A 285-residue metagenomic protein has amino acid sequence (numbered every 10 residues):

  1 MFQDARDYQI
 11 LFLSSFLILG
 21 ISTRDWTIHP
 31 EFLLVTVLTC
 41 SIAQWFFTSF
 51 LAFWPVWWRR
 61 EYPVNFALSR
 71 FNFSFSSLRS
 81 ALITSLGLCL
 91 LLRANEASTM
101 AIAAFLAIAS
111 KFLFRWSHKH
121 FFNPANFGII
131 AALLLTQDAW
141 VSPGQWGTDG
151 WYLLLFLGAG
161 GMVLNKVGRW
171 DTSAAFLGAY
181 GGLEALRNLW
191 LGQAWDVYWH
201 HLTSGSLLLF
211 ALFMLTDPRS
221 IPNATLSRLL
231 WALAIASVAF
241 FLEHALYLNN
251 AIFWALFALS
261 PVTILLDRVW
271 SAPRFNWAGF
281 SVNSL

Functional and structural regions predicted by a protein language model:
M1-S14, L183-L285: C-terminal transmembrane helix-loop-helix hairpin of multi-pass membrane proteins
M1-V56: N-terminal signal-anchor module of multipass membrane proteins
L13-G20, S80-C89, A103-K111, I129 (+4 more regions): Hydrophobic, membrane-inserted alpha-helices
G20-T23, I42-R70, L106-H120, G158-G168 (+1 more regions): C-terminal ends of transmembrane helices
I28-T39, C89-A103, A139-L154, W195-L207: Structural signature of hydrophobic alpha-helical transmembrane segments
I28-W45, E61-Y62, S76-S85, T203: Loop-to-helix transition at the N-terminal end of transmembrane alpha-helices
P55-G147: Membrane-interface helix-loop-helix junctions at boundaries between adjacent transmembrane segments
K119-N188, G192, V197-W199: Long hydrophobic alpha-helical segments that form multi-pass transmembrane helix bundles in integral membrane proteins
